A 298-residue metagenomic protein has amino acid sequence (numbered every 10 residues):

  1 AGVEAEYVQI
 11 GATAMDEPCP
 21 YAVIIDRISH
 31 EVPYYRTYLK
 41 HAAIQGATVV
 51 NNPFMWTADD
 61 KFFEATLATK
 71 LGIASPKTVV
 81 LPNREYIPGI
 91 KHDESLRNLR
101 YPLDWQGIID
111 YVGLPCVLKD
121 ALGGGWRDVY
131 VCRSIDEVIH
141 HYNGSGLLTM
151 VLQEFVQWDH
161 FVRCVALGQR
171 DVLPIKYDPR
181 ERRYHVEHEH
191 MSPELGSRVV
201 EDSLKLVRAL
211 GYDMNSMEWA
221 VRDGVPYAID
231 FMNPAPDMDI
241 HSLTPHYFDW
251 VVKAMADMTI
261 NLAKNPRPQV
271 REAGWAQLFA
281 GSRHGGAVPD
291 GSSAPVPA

Functional and structural regions predicted by a protein language model:
A1-V50, F54-D59, F63, V296-A298: ATP-binding N-terminal substructure of ATP-dependent carboxylate-amine bond-forming enzymes
Y7-V8, N51, K77-V80, S216: A structural preference for short, hydrophobic beta-strand core positions in alpha/beta folds
Y21-I25, C164-A166, V225-I240: A short beta-strand motif that forms the metal-chelation/ATP-contact edge of phosphoryl-transfer active sites
H30-E31, W56, L122-G124, Q157-W158 (+3 more regions): Short, solvent-exposed loop/turn segments at secondary-structure junctions
A43-G46, F54-F161, P193, S197-E201: Active-site nucleotide/adenylate-binding loops and adjacent lid/helix of ATP-dependent enzymes
H140-H141, V151-Q153, F161-D178, Y227-M232: Beta-strand scaffold of nucleotide-dependent catalytic cores
G146, R182-P226, W250-G291: A long amphipathic alpha-helix within ATP-dependent nucleotide-binding catalytic cores
R182-H188, M238-P245: A short, polar/charged loop-to-alpha-helix boundary motif
